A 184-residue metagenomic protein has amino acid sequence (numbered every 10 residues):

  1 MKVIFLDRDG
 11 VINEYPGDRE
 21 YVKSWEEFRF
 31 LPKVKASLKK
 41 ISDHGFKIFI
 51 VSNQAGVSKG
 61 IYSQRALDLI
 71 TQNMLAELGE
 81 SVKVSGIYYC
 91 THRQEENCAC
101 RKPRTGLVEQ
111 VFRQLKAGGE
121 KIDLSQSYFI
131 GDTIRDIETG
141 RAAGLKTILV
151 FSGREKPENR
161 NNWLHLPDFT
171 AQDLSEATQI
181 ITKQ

Functional and structural regions predicted by a protein language model:
M1-F49: Active-site neighborhood of HAD-like aspartate-dependent phosphohydrolases
S24, S85-G86, D123-S127: Short acidic capping loops at alpha-helix termini that bridge into adjacent secondary structure
V34, L38-T71, V82-N97, G140: Substrate-recognition element of Asp-dependent hydrolases with the DxDx(T/V) motif
V51, V150-S152, D173: Generic beta-sheet signal
K59-M74, L78, A99-R113: Short, electropositive alpha-helical surface patch
T71-Y89, R160-T182: Structural recognition of alpha->loop->beta junctions
R101-I137: Conserved Lys-Pro-Asp/Glu-containing loop-to-beta segment of HAD-superfamily phosphomonoesterases, centered on
F129-F169: Acidic, Mg2+-coordinating phosphoryl-transfer loop and its flanking beta/alpha structural elements, shared across
